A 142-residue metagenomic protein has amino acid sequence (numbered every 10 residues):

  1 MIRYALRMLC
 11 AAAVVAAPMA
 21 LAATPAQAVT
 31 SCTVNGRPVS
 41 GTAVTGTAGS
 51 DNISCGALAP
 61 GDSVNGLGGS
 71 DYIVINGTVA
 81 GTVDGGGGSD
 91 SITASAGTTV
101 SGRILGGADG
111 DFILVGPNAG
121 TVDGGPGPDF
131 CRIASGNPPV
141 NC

Functional and structural regions predicted by a protein language model:
M1-C10: Bacterial N-terminal signal peptides that target proteins for export
R3, V15-R37: C-terminal region of N-terminal signal peptides and the immediate post-cleavage residues of exported proteins
V15-T24, T42, P126-I133: Short, intrinsically disordered, charge-biased short linear motifs at domain edges
A28-G77, N141-C142: N-terminal segments that cap or nucleate solenoid repeat domains
G36, G46, C55-A57, N65-G66 (+7 more regions): Glycine-centered beta-turn/loop sites at beta-strand termini
D62, G77, G81, T98 (+2 more regions): Small-residue (G/S/T/A) turn/hinge positions that recur once per unit in extracellular repeat modules
V115-C142: Leucine-rich solenoid repeat scaffolds
